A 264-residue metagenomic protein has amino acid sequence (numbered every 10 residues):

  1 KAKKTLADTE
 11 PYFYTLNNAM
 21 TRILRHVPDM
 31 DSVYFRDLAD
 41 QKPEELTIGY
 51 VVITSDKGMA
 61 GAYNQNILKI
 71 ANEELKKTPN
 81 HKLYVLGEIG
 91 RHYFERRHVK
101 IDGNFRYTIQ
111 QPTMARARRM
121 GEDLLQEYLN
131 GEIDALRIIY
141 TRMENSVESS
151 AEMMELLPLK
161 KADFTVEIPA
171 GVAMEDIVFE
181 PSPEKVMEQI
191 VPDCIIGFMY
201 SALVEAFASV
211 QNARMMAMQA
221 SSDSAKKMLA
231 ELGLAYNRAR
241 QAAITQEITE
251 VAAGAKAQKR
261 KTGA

Functional and structural regions predicted by a protein language model:
K1-A264: C-terminal beta-strand-loop-alpha-helix "lid" module of Rossmann-like NAD(P)-dependent dehydrogenases
